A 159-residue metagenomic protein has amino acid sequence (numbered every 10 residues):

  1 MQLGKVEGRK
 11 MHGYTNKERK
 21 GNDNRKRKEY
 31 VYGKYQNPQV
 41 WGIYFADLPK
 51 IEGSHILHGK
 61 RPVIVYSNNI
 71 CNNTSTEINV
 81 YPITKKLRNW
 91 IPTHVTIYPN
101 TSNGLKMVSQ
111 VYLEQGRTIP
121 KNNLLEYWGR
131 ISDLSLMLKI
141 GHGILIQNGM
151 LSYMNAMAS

Functional and structural regions predicted by a protein language model:
M1-N22, Q36, N100-S159: C-terminal terminal-subdomain/extension
R25-E29: Polybasic/polar functional segments that serve as interface/processing modules
Y32-N37, S54: Short, surface-exposed secondary-structure edge patches
V40-W41: Loop/turn positions that initiate beta-strands
G53-T101: Compact nucleic-acid interaction/catalytic patches
